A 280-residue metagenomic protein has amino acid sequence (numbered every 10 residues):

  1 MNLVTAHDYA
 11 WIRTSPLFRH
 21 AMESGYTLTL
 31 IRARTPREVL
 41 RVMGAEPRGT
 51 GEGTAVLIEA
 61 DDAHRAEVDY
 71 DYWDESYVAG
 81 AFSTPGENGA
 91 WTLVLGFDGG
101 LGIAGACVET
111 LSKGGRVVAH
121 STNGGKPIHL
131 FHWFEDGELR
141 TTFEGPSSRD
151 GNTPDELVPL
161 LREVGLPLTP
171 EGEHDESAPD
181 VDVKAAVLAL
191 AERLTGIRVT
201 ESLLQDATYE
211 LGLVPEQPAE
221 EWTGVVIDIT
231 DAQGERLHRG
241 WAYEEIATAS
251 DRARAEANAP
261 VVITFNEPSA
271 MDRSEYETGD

Functional and structural regions predicted by a protein language model:
L3-T14, W133-D280: Long, compositionally biased intrinsically disordered terminal regions
T5-V164: Hydrophobic alpha-helical segments that drive targeting, anchoring, or assembly
